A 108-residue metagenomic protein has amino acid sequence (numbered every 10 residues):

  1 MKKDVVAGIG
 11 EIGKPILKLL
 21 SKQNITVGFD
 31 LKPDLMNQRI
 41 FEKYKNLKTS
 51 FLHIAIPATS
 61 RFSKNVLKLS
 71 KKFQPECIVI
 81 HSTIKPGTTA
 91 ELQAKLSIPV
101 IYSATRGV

Functional and structural regions predicted by a protein language model:
M1-Y44, F51: NAD(P)+-binding Rossmann beta1-loop-alpha1 motif at the extreme N-terminus of oxidoreductases
I9, D30-L31, A55-A58, H81-T83: Structural motif
M36-K45, P57-L69: Glycine-rich, highly charged phosphate/nucleotide-binding loops
F51, S60-V108: Rossmann-like NAD(P)(H) cofactor-binding subdomain of soluble oxidoreductases
